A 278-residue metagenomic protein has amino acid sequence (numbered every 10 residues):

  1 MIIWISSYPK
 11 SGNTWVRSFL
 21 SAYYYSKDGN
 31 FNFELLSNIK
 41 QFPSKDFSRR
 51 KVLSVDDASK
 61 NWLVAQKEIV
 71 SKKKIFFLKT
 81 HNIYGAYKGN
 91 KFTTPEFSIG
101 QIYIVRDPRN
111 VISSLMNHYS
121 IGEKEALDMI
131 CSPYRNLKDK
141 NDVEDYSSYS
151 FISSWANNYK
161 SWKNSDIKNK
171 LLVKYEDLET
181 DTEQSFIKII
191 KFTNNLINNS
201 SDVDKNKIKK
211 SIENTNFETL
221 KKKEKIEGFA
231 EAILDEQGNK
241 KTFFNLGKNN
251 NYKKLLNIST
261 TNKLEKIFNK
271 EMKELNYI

Functional and structural regions predicted by a protein language model:
M1-V173, G238, T242-I278: PAPS-dependent sulfotransferase catalytic domain
G12-S26, L172-N199, S211, T219-K222: PAPS/PAP-binding and catalytic site of the sulfotransferase fold
F31, N198-N206: Acidic/polar loop patches that form or flank catalytic/metal-binding clefts of enzymes that bind anionic ligands
E183-I187, A232-N245: Short, compositionally biased low-complexity segments
S185-F186, V203-D204, I278: Composition- and surface-driven signal marking solvent-exposed, interaction-prone regions in large proteins
D204-N214: Acidic/histidine-enriched alpha-helical segments
I212-N239: Short acidic/His-enriched helical or mixed secondary-structure segments at domain edges of catalytic enzymes and some
